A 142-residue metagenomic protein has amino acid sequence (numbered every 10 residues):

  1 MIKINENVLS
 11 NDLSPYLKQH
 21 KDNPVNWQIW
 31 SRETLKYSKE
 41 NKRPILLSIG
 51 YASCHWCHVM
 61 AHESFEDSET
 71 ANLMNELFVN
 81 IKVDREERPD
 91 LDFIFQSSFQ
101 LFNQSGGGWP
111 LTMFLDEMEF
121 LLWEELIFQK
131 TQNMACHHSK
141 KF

Functional and structural regions predicted by a protein language model:
M1-F142: Replace the tail clause
